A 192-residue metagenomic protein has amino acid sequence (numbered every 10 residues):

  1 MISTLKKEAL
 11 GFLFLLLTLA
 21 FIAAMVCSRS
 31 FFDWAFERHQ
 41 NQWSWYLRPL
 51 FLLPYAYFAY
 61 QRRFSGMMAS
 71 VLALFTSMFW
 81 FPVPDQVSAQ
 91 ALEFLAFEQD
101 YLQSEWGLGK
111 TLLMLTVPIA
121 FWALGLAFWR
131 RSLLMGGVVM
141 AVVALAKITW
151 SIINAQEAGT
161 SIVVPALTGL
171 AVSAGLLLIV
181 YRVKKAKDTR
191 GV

Functional and structural regions predicted by a protein language model:
M1-L15: N-terminal membrane topogenic signal
L19-A23, A73-V83, A141-I152: Aromatic-anchored segments of alpha-helical transmembrane domains
V26-R38, E93-E105, G125-W129: Short juxtamembrane and helix-loop transition motifs at transmembrane-helix boundaries in membrane proteins
W34-S44, P84-D85, S104-G109, R131-V138: Short, amphipathic, aromatic/basic-enriched membrane-interface segments that mark the entry/exit of transmembrane
R48-A56, L112-L124: Core segments of transmembrane alpha-helices that mediate helix-helix packing or line hydrophobic substrate/ligand
M67-E93: Transmembrane alpha-helix/helix-exit interface in multi-pass inner-membrane proteins
L95-P118, P165: A loop-to-helix transmembrane entry motif
G136-V192: Glycine-rich, aromatic-bearing surface loops/beta-hairpins
